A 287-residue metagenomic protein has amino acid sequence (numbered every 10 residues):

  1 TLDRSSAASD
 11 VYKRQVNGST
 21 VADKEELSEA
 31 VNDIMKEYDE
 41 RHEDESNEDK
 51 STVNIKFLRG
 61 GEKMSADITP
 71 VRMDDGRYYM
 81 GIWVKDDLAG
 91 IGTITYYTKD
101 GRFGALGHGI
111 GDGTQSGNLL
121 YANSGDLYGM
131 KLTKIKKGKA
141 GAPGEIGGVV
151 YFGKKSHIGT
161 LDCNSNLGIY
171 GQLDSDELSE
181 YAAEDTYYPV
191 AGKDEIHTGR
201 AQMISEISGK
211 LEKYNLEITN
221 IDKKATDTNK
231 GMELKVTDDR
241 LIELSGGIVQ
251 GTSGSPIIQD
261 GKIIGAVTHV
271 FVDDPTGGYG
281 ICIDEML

Functional and structural regions predicted by a protein language model:
T1-A8, Y12: Single conserved hydrophobic/aromatic residue that forms the stacking wall/gate of nucleotide- or nucleobase-binding
K13-A30: Short glycine/proline-centered loop/turn elements that form peptide/ligand docking sites
N17-G18, G265-D273: Short beta->alpha transition motifs characteristic of CBS
S28-Y78: PDZ-domain C-terminal substructure recognizer with occasional recognition of PDZ-binding tails
G60, D67-G246, Q250, Q259-D260 (+2 more regions): Serine endopeptidase catalytic core focused on the charge-relay Asp
T252-G254: Short loop/turn microsegments at loop-to-beta-strand junctions
